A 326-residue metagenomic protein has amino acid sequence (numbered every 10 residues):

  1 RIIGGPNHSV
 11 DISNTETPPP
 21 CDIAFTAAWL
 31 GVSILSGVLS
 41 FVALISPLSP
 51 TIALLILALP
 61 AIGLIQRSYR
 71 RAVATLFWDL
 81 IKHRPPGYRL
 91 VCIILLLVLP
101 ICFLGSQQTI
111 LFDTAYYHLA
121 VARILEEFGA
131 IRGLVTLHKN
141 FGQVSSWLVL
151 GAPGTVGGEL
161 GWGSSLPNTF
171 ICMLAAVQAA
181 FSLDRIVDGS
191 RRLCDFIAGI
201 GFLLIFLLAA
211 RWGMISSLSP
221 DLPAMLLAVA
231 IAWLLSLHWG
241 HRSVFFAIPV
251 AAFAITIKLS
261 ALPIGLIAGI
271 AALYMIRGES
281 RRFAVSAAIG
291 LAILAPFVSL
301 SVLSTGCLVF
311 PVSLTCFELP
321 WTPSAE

Functional and structural regions predicted by a protein language model:
R1-L80: Membrane-embedded, hydrophobic transmembrane alpha-helices
L39-A43, I231, V244-L259, P263-I270 (+2 more regions): Membrane-interface alpha helices of multi-pass inner-membrane proteins
L54-A58, C172, P220-A232: Hydrophobic core segments of transmembrane alpha-helices in multi-pass, intramembrane catalytic enzymes
H83-R84, I264-L291: Perimembrane helix-loop-helix junctions
L99-F196, W212-S217: Active-site lumenal/periplasmic loops and adjacent helix-entry segments of GT-C-fold, multi-pass membrane
S106-T109, F283-E326: Membrane-lumen/periplasm interface segments of specific transmembrane helices in polyprenyl phosphate-linked
S190-R191, A228-V244: Membrane-interface transmembrane helices that cradle and orient dolichyl/undecaprenyl
C194-L226: Aromatic- and kink-enriched transmembrane "portal" helix at the membrane-lumen/periplasm boundary that abuts
